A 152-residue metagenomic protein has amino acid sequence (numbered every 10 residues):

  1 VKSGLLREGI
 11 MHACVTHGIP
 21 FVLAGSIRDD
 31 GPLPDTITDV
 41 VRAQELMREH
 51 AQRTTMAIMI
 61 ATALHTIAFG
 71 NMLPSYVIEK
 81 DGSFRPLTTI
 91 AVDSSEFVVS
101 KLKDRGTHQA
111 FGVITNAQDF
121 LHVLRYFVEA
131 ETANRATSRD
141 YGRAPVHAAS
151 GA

Functional and structural regions predicted by a protein language model:
V1-A57, T62-A152: C-terminal functional extensions of proteins
